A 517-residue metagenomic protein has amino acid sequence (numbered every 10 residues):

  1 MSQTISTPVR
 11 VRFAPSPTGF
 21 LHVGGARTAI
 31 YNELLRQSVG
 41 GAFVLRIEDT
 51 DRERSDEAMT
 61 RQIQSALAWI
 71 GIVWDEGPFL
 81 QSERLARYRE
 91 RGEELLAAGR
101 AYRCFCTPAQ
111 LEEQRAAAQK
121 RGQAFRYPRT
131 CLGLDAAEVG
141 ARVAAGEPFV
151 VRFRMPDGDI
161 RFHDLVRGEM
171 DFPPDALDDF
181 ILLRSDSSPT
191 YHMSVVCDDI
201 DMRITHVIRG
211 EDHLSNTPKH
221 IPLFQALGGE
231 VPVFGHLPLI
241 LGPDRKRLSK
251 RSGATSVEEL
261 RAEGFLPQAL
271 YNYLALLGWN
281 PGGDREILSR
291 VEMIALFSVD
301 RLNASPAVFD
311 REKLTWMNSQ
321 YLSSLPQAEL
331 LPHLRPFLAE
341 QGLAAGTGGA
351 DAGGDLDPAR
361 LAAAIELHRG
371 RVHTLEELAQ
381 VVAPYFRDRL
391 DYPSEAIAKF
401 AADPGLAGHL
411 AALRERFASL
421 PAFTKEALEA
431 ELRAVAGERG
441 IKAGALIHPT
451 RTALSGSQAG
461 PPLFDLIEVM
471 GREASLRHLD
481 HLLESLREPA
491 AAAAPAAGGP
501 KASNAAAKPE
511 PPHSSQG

Functional and structural regions predicted by a protein language model:
S2-K120, N216-G229: N-terminal Rossmann-like or analogous alpha/beta NTP/dinucleotide-binding catalytic cores that position adenine
V11-P17, L45-D49, M202-V207, T255 (+2 more regions): Glycine- and acidic
S16, Y31, Q119, T130-G133 (+5 more regions): General helical structural elements
P17, D51, D157-D159, S188 (+2 more regions): Residues that cap or initiate secondary-structure elements
L21, S55, R161-H163, D244 (+1 more regions): Short acidic, gly/pro-rich beta-turn/loop elements at beta-sheet edges and active-site/ligand-binding grooves
E57, R61, I70-G71, L80 (+5 more regions): Conserved nucleotide- and phosphate/pyrophosphate-binding catalytic cores in adenylate/nucleotidyl-handling enzymes
R103, T107-H236, G242-L248, P281: Active-site cores that bind ATP or allylic diphosphates and position pyrophosphate for catalysis
